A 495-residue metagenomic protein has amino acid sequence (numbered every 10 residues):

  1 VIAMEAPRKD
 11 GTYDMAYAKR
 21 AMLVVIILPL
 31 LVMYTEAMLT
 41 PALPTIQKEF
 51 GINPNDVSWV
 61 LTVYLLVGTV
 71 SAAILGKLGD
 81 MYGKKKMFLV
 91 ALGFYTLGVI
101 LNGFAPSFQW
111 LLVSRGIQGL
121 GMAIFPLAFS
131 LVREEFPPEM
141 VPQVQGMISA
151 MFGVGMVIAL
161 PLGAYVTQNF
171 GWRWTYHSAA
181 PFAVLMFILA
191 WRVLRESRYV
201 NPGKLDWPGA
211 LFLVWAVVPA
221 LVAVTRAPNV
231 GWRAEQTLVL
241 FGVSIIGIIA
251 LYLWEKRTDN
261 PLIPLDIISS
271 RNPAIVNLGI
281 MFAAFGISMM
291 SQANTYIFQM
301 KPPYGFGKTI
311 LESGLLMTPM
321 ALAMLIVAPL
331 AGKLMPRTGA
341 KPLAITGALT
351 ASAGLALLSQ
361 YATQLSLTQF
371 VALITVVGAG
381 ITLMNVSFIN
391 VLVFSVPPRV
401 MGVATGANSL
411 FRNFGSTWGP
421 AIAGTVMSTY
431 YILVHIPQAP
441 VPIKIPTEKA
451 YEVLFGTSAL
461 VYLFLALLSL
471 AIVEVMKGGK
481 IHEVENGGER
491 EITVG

Functional and structural regions predicted by a protein language model:
V1-Y34, K48, T258: Cytosolic juxtamembrane N-terminal segment immediately preceding the first transmembrane helix of multi-pass
M22-L31, L39-P41, P54, E235 (+3 more regions): 12-transmembrane solute porter fold
A42-V70, F108-W110, L311-L315: Extracellular/periplasmic helix-loop-helix junction of adjacent transmembrane segments in MFS-like secondary
T45, A73-K77, M81, Y165 (+1 more regions): Membrane-interface helix termini in secondary transporters
E49-G51, G83, F104-W110, P137 (+4 more regions): Helix-breaking motifs and short loop linkers at transmembrane-helix boundaries and internal kinks in secondary membrane
V70-P106: Conserved MFS/SLC helix-loop-helix module at the cytosolic interface between two early adjacent transmembrane helices
F94, G98-L101, Q109-I117, T368-V376: Paired small-residue
Q168-G279, G286, L316: Hydrophobic transmembrane-helix bundles of small-molecule transporters
